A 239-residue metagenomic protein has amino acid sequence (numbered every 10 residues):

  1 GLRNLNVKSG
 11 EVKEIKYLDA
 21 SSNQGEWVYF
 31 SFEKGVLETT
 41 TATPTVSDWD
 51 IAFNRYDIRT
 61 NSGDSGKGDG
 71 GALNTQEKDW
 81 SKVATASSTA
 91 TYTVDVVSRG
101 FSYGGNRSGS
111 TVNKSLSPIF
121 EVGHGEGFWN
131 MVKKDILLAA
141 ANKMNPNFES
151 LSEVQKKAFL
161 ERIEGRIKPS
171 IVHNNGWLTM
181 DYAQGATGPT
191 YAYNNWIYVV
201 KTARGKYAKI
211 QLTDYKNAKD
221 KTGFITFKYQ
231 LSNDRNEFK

Functional and structural regions predicted by a protein language model:
G1-K239: Surface-exposed, beta-sheet-biased, low-hydrophobicity segments with strongly acidic/polar composition
